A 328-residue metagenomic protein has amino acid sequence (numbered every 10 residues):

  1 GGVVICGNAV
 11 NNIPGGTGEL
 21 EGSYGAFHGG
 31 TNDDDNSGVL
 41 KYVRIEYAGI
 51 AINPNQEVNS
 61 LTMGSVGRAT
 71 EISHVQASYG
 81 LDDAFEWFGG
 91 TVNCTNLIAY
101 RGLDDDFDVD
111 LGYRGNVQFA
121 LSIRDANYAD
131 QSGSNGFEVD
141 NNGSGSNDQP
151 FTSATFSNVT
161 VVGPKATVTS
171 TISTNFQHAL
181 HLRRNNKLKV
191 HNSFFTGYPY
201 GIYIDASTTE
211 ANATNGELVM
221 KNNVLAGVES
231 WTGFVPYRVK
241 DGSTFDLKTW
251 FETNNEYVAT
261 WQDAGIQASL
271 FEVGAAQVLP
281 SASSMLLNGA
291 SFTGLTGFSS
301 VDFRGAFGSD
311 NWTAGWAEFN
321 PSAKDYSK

Functional and structural regions predicted by a protein language model:
G1-D82, E86-D104, D108-K328: Extracellular beta-rich repeat passengers
